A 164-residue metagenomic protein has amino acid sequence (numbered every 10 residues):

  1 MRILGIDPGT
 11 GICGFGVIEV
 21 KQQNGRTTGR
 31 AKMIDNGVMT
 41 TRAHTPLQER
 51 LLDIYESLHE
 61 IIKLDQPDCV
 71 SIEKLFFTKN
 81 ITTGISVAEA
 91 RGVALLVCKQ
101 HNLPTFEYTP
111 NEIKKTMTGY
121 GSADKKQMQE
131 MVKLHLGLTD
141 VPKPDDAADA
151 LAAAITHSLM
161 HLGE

Functional and structural regions predicted by a protein language model:
M1-E164: Phosphate- and other anionic-substrate recognition elements at nucleic-acid/protein interfaces
